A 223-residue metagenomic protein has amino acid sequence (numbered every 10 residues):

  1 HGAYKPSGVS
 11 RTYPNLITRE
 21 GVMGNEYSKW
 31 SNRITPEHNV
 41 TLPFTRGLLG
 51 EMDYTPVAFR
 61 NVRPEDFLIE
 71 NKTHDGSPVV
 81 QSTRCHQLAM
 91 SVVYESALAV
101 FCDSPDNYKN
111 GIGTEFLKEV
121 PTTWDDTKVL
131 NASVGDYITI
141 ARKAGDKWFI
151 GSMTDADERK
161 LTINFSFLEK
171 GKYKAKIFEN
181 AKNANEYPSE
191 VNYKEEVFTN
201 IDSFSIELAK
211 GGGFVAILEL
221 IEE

Functional and structural regions predicted by a protein language model:
H1-H74: Aromatic- and carboxylate-enriched substrate-binding clefts and catalytic-loop regions of carbohydrate-active enzymes
F67-A144: Glycine-rich, aromatic-lined ligand/substrate-binding cores of catalytic and carbohydrate-binding domains
V93, I150, G211: Conserved, mostly hydrophobic/aromatic
T127-V129, T139-I140, W148, Y193-E195 (+1 more regions): Beta-strand-rich interaction surfaces with strong enrichment in secreted/lumenal proteins
V134-K170, F214-V215: Carbohydrate-binding surface patches
F167-A181: Solvent-exposed beta-hairpin/edge-strand motifs
I177-I201: Solvent-exposed beta-strand/loop surfaces of large extracellular or lumenal domains
E195-E223: C-terminal beta-strand-rich structural cap/linker in extracellular carbohydrate-active enzymes
